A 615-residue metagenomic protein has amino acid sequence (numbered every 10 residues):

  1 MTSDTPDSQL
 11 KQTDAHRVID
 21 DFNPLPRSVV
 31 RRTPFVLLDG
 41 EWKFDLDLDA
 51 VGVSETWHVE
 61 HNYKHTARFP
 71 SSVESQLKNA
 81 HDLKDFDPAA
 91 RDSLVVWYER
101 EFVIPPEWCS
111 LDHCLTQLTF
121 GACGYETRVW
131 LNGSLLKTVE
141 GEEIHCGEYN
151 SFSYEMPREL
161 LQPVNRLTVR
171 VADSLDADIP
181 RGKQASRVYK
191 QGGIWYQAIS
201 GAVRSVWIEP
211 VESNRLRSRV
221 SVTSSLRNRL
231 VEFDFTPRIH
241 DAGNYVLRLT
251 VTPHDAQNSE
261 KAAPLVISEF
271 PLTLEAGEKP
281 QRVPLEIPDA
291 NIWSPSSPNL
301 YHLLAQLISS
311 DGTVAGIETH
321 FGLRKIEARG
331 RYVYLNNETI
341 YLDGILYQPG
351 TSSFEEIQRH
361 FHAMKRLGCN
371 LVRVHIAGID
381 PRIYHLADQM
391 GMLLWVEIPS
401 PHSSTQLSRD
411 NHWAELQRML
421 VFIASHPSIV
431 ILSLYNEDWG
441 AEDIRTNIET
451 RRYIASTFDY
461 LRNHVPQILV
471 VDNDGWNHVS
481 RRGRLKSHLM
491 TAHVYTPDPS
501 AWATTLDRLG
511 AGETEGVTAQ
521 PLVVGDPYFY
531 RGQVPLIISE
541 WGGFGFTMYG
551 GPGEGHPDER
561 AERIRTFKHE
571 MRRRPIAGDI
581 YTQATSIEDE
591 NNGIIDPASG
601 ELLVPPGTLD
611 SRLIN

Functional and structural regions predicted by a protein language model:
M1-D82, R166, R170-I179, H254-K261 (+1 more regions): Accessory carbohydrate-binding/adhesion or oligomerization-edge regions at the termini of glycan-active proteins
Q12-D14, P24, S28, K43-D49 (+6 more regions): Accessory beta-strand-rich segments of carbohydrate-active enzymes
V30-S54, C123, A198-G201, V430-L432 (+2 more regions): Substrate-binding clefts and catalytic carboxylate motifs of secreted carbohydrate-active enzymes
W42, G133, V206, Y301 (+5 more regions): Conserved, mostly hydrophobic/aromatic
V139, E143-Y149, A177-G182, S186-R187 (+6 more regions): Active-site mouth of glycoside hydrolases
R158-R166, T236-E327: Extended acidic/polar, glycine-enriched regions that form or flank non-catalytic beta-rich accessory modules
P210-D241, D610, I614-N615: Surface beta-strand/loop "capping" patches
